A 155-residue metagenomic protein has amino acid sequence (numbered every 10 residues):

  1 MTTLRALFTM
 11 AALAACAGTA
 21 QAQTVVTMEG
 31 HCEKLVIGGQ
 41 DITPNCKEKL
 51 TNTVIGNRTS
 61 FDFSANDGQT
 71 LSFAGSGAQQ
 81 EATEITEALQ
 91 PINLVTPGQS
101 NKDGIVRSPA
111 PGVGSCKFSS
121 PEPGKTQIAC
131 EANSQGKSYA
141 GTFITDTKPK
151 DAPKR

Functional and structural regions predicted by a protein language model:
M1-F8: Bacterial N-terminal signal peptides that target proteins for export
C16-T19: N-terminal signal peptide c-region/cleavage motif recognized by signal peptidases
Q21-T86, Q90-P91: An ectodomain-focused feature that recognizes extracytoplasmic/extracellular
G38-T43, T53-G56, P123-I128, K137-F143: Extracellular/mature segments of secreted proteins
V54-G56, A78-A88, S119-K125, K148-R155: Short, surface-exposed linear segments at secondary-structure transitions and domain or protein termini
A74-Q79, E131-R155: Edge beta-strand at a domain terminus
L89-G141: Acidic, glycine-rich flexible loop segments
